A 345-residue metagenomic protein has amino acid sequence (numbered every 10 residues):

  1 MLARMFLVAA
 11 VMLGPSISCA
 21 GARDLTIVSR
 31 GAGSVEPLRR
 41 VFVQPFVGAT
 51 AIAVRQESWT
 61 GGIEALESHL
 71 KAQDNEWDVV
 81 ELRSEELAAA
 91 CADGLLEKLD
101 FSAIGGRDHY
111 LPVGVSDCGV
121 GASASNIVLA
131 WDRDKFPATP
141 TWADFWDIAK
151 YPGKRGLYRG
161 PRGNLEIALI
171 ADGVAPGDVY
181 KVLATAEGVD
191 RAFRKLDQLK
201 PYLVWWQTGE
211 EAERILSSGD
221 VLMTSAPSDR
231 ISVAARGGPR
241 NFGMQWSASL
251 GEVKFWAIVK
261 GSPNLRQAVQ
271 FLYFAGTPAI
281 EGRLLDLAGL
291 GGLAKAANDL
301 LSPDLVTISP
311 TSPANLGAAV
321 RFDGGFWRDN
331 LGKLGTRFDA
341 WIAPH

Functional and structural regions predicted by a protein language model:
M12-A20: C-terminal segment of classical bacterial N-terminal signal peptides
R23-A90: Early extracytoplasmic/lumenal segment of secretory-pathway proteins
A32-R39, E76-W77, R83-E213, S217: Extracytoplasmic ligand-binding site segments that recognize negatively charged/polar headgroups
W77-E81, W205-W206, L222-P227, G243: Paired acidic/hydrophobic, glycine-rich loop segments that form the ligand-binding mouth/hinge of periplasmic-binding
E85-A89, M223-N241: A ligand-binding cleft/hinge motif common to bilobed small-molecule-binding domains
H109, A124-I127, V189-L199, R236-S262 (+1 more regions): Periplasmic-binding protein-like
K254, V259-F322: Mature extracytoplasmic/periplasmic domains
L316-H345: Conserved C-terminal helix/tail region of periplasmic/extracytoplasmic solute-binding proteins
